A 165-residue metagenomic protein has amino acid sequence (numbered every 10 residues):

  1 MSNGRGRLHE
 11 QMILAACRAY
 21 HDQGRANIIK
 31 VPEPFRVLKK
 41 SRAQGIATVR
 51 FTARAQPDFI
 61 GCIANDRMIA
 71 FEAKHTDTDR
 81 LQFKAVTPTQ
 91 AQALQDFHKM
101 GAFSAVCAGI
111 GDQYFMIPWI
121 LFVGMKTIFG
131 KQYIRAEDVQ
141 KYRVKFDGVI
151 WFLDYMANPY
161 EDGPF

Functional and structural regions predicted by a protein language model:
M1-F51: Acidic-basic catalytic patches of nuclease active cores, encompassing PD-(D/E)XK and other metal-cofactor nuclease
K40-I46, E72-R80: Short, basic, glycine/proline-bearing loop/turn elements
A43-Q44, T52-P57, I63-D66: Active-site-proximal, substrate-binding regions of enzyme catalytic domains and RNA-binding/basic surfaces
F59-G61, N65-T78: Conserved catalytic cores of phosphodiester-cleaving nucleases, focusing on short active-site segments
T76-A93: Mg2+/Mn2+-dependent nuclease catalytic core
Q95-G124: Nucleic-acid nuclease catalytic cores
W119-V139: Short, electropositive alpha-helical surface patch
D138-F165: Charged phosphate-binding loop/patch that engages nucleotide di/tri-phosphates or the phosphate backbone of nucleic
